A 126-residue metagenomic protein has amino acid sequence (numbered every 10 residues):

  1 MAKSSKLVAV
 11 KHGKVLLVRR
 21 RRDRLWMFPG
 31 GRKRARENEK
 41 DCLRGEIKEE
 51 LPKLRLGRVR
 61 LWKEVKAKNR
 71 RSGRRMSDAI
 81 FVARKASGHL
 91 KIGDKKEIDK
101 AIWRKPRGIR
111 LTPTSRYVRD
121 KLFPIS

Functional and structural regions predicted by a protein language model:
M1, R71-S77, K95-I98: A generic structural micro-feature
M1-V15: Conserved N-terminal beta-strand and adjoining loop/helix that marks the start of the Nudix/MutT-like hydrolase domain
G13-V15, D23, R34, A67 (+1 more regions): Short, charged/polar surface micro-motifs in flexible loops or helix N-caps
K14-K53: Conserved Nudix-box catalytic region and its N-terminal flanking loop in Nudix hydrolases and closely related
W26, R74, I102: Residues that recognize and position ribonucleotide moieties
P52-H89: Active-site segment of metal-dependent pyrophosphate-handling enzymes, primarily the Nudix hydrolase catalytic core
I80-V82, K91-I125: NUDIX/MutT-family hydrolases
